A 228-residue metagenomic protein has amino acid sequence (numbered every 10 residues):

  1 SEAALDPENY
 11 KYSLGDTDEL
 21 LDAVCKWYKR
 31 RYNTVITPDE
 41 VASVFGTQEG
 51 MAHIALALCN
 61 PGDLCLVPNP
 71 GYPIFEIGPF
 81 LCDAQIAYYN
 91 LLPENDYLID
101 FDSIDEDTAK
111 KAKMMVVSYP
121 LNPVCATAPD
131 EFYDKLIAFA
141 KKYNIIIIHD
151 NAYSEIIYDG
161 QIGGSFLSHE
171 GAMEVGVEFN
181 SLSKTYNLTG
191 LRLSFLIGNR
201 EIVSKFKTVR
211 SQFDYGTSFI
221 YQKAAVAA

Functional and structural regions predicted by a protein language model:
S1-G46, H53, A228: N-terminal small-domain helix-loop-helix segment of the aminotransferase-like
V35-V41, P61-L64, K111, M173-G176: Short acidic capping loops at alpha-helix termini that bridge into adjacent secondary structure
A57-P79: Conserved PLP-anchoring active-site segment centered on the Schiff-base-forming lysine
D63, A84, F139-I146, A172-E174: A short helix->loop->beta-strand "cap" motif at the edges of active sites that frequently abuts
N69, Y88-L92: Short beta->alpha connector loops at strand-helix junctions that form conserved, small/polar/Pro-enriched
L91-Q161: Active-site phosphate-binding strand-loop segment of PLP-dependent enzymes
S168-A228: Conserved core segment of the aminotransferase class I/II
